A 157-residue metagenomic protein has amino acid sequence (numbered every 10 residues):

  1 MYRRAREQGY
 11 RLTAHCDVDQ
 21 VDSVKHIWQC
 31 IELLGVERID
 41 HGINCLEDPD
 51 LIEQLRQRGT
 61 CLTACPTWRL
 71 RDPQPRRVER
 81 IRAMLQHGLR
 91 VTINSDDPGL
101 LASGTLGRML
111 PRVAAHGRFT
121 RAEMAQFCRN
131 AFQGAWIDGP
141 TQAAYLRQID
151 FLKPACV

Functional and structural regions predicted by a protein language model:
M1-A14, D19-G35, L46-T60, P75-R90 (+1 more regions): Histidine/acidic residue-rich metal-binding segments in metalloenzymes
R11, Q29-R38, R82-F151: His/Asp/Glu-enriched, well-ordered alpha-helical/loop segment that forms or immediately abuts the divalent-metal
H15-D19, G42-N44, C65-R69, D96-P98: Active-site beta-loop-alpha junctions enriched in small/polar residues
V21-S23, E47-P49, R69-P73, G99-A102 (+1 more regions): Flexible loop/turn segments at secondary-structure boundaries
L34-R38, C61-W68: Short, basic, glycine/proline-bearing loop/turn elements
Q57-L62, L110-V113: Short acidic, glycine/proline-enriched helix-loop-strand junctions
C156-V157: C-terminal regulatory/interaction regions
